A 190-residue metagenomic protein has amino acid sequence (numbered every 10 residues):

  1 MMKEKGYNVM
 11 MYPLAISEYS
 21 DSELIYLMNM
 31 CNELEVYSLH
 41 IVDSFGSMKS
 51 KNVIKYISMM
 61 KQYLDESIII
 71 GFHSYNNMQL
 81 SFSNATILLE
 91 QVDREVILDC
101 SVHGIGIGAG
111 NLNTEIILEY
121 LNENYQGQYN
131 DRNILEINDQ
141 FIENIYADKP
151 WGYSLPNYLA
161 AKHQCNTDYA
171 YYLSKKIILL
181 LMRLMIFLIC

Functional and structural regions predicted by a protein language model:
M1-C190: Catalytic cores and adjacent flexible loops of soluble metabolic enzymes that perform enolate/carbanion chemistry on
